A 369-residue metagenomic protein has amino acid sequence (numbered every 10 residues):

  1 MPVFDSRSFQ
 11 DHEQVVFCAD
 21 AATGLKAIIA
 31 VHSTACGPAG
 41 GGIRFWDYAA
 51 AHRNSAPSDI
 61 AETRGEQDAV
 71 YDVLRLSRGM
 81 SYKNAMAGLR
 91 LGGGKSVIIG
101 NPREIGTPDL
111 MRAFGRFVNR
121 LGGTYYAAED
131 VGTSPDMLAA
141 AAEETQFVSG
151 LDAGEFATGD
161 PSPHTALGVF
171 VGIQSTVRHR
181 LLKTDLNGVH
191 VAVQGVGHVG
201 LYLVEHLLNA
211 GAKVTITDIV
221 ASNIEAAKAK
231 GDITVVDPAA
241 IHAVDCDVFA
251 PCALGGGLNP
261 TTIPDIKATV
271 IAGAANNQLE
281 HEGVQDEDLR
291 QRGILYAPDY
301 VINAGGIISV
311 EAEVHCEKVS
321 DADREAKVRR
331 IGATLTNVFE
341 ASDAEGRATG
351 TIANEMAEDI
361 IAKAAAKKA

Functional and structural regions predicted by a protein language model:
M1-F156: N-terminal ligand-binding/catalytic initiation module
T63, V177, T269-A369: Adenosine-phosphate binding glycine-rich loop
V70-S77, P108-N119, A139-A142, A166-Q174 (+8 more regions): Predominant activation on well-ordered alpha-helical scaffold segments within soluble catalytic domains
N84-L89, Y125-E129, L181-H190, P238 (+2 more regions): Flexible, glycine/charged-enriched surface loops at secondary-structure junctions
Y125, V214, V235, L295-Y296 (+1 more regions): Hydrophobic beta-strand scaffold residues
D160-V248: Glycine-rich phosphate/diphosphate-binding loop of Rossmann-like nucleotide-binding domains
I219-I302: Rossmann-like adenosine-cofactor binding region
